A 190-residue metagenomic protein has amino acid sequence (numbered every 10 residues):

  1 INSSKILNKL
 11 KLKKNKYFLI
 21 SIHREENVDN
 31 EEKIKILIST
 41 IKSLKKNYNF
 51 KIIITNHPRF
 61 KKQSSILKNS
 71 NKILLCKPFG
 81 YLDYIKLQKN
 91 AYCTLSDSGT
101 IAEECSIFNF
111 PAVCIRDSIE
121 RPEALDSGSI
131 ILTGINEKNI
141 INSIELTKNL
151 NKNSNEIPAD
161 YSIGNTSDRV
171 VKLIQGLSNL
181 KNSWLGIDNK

Functional and structural regions predicted by a protein language model:
I1-K190: Nucleotide-activated sugar donor-binding and catalytic core shared by glycosyltransferases and related lipid-linked
